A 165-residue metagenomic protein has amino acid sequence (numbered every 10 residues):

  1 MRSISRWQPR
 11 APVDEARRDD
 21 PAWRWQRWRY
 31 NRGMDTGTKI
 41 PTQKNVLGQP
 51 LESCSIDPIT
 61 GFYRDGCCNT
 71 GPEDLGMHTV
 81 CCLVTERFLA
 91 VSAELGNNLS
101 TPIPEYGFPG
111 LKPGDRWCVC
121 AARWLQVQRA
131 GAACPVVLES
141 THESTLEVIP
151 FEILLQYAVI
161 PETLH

Functional and structural regions predicted by a protein language model:
D35-R87, I160: Extended boundary segments
L83-N98: Short, basic/aromatic beta-hairpin or loop at an interaction surface
S100-G107: Short alpha-helix capping/helix-loop boundary micro-motifs
W124-E147: Short, compositionally biased
S144-H165: Glycine- and charge-enriched low-complexity intrinsically disordered segments
